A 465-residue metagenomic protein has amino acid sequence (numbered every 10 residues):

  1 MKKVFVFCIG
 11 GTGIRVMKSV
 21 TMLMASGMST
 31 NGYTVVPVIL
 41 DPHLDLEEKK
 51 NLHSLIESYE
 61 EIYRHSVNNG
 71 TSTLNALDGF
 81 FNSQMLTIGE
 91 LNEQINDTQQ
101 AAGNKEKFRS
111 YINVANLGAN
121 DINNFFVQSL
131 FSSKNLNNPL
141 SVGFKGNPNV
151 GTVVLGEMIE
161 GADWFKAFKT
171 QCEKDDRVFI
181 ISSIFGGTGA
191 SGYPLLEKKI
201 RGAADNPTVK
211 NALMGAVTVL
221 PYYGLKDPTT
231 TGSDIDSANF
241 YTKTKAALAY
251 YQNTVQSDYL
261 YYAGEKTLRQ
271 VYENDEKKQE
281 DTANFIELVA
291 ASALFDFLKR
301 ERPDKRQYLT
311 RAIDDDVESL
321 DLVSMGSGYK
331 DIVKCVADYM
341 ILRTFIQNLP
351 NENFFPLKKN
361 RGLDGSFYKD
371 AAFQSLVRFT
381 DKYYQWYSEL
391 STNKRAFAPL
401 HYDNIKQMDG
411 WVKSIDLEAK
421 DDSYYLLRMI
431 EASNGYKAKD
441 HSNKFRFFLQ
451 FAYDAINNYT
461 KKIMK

Functional and structural regions predicted by a protein language model:
M1-A25, S29-D176, D205-M214, T218-K465: Terminal, contiguous helix-loop blocks that mediate binding/assembly
I9-R15, S182-Y193: Gly/Ser/Thr-rich loops at beta-strand to alpha-helix junctions that form or flank small-molecule/cofactor-binding
V20-T21, T188-R201: Short Gly/Thr/Asp-enriched flexible loops that form oxyanion-binding sites at enzyme active sites
R177-I181: Beta-strand elements within well-structured catalytic alpha/beta cores of enzymes that handle phosphate/sulfate esters
